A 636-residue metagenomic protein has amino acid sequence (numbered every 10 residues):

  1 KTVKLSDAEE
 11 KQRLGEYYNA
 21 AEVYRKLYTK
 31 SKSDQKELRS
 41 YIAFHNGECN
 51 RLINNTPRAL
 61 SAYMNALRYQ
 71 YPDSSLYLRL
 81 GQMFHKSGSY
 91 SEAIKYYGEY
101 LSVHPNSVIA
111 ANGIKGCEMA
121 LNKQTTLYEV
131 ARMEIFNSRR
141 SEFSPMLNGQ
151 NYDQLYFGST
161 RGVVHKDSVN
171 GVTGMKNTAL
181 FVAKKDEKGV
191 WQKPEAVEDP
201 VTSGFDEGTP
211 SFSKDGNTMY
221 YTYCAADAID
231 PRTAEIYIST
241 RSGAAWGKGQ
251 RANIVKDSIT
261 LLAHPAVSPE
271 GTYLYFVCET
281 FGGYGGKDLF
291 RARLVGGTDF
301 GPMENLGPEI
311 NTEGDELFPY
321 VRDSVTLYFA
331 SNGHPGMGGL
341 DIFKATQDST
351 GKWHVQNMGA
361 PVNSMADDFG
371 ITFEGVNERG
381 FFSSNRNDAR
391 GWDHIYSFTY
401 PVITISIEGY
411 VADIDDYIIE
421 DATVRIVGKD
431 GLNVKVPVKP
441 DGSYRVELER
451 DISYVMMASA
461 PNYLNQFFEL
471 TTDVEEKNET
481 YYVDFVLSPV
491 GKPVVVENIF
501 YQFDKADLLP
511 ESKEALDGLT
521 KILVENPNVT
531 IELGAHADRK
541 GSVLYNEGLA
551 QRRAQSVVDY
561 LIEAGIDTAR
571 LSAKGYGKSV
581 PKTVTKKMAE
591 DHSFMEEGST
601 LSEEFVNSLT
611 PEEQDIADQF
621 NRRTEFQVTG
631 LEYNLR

Functional and structural regions predicted by a protein language model:
T2, P72, L76-R79, K86 (+4 more regions): Short, conserved micro-motifs composed of acidic
G286, D415-K429: Short, ordered, surface-exposed loop/turn motifs in non-cytosolic proteins
S331, P335-G338, H536-R636: Periplasmic OmpA-like peptidoglycan-binding domain that tethers envelope proteins to the cell wall
G428-S443: Short, acidic Ser/Thr/Gly-rich low-complexity loop/linker segments typical of extracellular and cell-surface proteins
I452-Y463: A short, solvent-exposed beta-strand micro-motif common in secreted/extracellular proteins
P461-D484: Structured interaction patches on ligand/partner-binding surfaces of diverse proteins
P489-V529, A537-L544, E612-L631, L635: Short, solvent-exposed beta-strand/turn patches at coil↔beta or beta↔helix junctions that act as interaction loops
